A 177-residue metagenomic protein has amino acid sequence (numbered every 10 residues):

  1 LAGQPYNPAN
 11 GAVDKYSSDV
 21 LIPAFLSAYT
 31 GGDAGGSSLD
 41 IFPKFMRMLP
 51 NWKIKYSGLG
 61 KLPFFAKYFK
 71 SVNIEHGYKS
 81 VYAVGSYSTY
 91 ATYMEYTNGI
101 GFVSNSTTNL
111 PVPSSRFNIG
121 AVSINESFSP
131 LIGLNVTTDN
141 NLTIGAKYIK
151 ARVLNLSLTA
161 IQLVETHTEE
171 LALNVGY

Functional and structural regions predicted by a protein language model:
L1-Y177: Exposed, low-structure sequence patches enriched in small/polar residues
